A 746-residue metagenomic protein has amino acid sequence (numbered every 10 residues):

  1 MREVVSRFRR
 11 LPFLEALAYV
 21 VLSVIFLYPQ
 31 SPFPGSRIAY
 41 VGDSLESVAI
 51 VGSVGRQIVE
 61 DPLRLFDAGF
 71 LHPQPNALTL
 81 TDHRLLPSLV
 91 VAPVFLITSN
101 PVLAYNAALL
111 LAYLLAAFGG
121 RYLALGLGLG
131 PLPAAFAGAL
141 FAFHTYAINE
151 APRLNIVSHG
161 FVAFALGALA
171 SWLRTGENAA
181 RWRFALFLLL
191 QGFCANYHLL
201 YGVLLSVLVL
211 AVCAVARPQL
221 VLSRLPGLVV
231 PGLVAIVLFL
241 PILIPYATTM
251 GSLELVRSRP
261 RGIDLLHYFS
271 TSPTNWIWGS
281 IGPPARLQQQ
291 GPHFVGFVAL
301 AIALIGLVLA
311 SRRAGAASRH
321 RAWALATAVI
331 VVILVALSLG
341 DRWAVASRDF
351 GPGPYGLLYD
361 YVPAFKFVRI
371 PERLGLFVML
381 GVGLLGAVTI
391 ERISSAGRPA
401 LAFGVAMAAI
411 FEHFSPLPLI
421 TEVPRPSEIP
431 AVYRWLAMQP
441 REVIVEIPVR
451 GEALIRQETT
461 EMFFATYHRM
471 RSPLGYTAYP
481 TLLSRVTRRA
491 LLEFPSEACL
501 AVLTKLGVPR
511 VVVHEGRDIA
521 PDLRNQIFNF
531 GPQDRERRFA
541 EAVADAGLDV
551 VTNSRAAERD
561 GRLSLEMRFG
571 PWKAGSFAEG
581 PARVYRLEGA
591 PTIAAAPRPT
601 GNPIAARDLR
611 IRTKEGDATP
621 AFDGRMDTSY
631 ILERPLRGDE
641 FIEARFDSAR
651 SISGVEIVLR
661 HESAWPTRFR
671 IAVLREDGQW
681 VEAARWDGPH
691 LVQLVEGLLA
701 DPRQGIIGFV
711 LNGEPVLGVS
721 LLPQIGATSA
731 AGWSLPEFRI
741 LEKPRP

Functional and structural regions predicted by a protein language model:
E3-V4, S171, Y201-L233, L307-R319: Perimembrane helix-loop-helix junctions
L14-V20, L186-F187, Q219-I244, L255-P260 (+2 more regions): Hydrophobic alpha-helical membrane-interfacial segments at the cytosolic entry of transmembrane helices
V21, A180-N196: Membrane-interface alpha helices of multi-pass inner-membrane proteins
S23-A116, A139, H144-H159, G262-I281 (+2 more regions): Membrane-interface coil-to-helix junctions
A107-L127, L384-V388: Transmembrane-helix motifs of polytopic, lipid-linked glycan transferases
G120-F143, G397-A406: Transmembrane-helix signature of polytopic, membrane-embedded enzymes that assemble or transfer cell-envelope glycans
A165-R183: Membrane-interface transmembrane helices that cradle and orient dolichyl/undecaprenyl
G404-M626, I631-R637, S653, L659-W665 (+5 more regions): Extracytoplasmic
